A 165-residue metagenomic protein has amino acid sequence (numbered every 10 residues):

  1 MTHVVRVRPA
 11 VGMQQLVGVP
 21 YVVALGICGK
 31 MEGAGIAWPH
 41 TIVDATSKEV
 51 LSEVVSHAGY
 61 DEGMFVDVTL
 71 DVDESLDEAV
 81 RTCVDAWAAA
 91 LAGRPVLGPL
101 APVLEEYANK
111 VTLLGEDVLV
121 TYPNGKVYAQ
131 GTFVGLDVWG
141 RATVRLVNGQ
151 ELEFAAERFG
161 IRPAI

Functional and structural regions predicted by a protein language model:
T2-I36, A45-I165: Long, positively charged amphipathic alpha-helical accessory segments at protein N-termini or as interdomain linkers
